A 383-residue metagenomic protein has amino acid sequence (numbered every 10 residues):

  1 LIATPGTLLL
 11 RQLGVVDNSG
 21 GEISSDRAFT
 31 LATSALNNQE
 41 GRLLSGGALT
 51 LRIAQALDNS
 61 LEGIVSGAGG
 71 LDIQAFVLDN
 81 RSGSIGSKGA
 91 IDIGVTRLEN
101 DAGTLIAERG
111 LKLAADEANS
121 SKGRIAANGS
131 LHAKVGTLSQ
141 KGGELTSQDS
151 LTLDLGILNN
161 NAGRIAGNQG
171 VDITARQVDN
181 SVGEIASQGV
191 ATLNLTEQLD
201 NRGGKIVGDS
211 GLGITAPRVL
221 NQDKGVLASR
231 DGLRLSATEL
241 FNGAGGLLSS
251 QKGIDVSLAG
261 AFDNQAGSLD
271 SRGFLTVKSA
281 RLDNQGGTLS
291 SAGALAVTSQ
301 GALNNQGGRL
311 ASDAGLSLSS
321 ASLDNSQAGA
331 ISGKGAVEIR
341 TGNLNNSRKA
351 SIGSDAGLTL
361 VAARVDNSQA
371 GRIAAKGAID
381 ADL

Functional and structural regions predicted by a protein language model:
L1-A3, N18-S24, N38-L44, N59-V65 (+15 more regions): Short, T/G/N/S-enriched strand-turn elements that build extracellular solenoid repeat scaffolds
G6-L13, R27-S34, G47-A54, G69-F76 (+15 more regions): Well-ordered beta-strand segments characteristic of repetitive beta-sheet solenoids
